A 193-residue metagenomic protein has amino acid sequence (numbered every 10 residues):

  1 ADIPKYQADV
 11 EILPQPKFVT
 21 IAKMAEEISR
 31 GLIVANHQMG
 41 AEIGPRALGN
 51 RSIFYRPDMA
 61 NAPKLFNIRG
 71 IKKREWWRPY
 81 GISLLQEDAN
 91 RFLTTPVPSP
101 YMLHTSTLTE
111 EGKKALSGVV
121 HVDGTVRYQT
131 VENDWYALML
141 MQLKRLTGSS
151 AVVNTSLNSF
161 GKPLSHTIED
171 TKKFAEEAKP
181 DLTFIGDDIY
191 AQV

Functional and structural regions predicted by a protein language model:
A1-V193: Flexible beta->alpha loop and helix N-cap segments adjacent to enzyme active/binding sites
